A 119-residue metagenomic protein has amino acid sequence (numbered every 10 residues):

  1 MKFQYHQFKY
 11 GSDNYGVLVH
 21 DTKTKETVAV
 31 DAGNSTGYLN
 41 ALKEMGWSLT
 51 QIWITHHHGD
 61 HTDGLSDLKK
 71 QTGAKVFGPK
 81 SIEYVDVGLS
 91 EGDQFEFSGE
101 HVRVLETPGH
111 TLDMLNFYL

Functional and structural regions predicted by a protein language model:
M1-M45, N116-L119: Conserved beta-strand hairpin/beta-sheet module of binuclear metal-dependent hydrolase folds, prominently
S12, N34-L105: Active-site HxH/HxHxD metal-binding segment of metal-dependent hydrolases
L18, Q94-L119: Core dinuclear metal-dependent hydrolase active-site scaffold
